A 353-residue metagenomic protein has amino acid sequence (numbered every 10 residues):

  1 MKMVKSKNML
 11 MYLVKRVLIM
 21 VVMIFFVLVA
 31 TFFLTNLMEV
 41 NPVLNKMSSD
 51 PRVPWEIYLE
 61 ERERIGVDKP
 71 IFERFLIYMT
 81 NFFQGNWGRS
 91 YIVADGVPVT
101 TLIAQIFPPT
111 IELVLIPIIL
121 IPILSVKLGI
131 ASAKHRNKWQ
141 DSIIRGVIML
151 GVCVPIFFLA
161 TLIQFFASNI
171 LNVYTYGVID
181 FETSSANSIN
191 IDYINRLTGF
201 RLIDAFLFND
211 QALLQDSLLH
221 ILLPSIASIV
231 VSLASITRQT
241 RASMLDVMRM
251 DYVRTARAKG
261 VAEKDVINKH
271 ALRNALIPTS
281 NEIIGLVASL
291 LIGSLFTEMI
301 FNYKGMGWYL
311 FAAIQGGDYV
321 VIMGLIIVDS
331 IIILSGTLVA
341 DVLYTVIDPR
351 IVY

Functional and structural regions predicted by a protein language model:
M1-L18, A258: N-terminal Sec/SRP start-transfer signal
K2-M9, V67-V126: An internal, D/E-rich "acidic patch" concept
N8, Y12, F32, N36 (+5 more regions): Transmembrane-helix boundary motif in ABC transporter permease subunits
L10, F107-P108, E112, I116-Q140 (+2 more regions): Alpha-helical transmembrane segments of integral membrane proteins, especially multi-pass inner/plasma-membrane
V17, I57, E61, I71-W87 (+12 more regions): Hydrophobic alpha-helical segments of integral membrane proteins, encompassing both true transmembrane helices
I24-L76, A167-L213: Hydrophobic alpha-helical transmembrane segments of membrane transport/permease proteins and related membrane-embedded
M38, G151-V154, L291: Transmembrane helix irregularities
